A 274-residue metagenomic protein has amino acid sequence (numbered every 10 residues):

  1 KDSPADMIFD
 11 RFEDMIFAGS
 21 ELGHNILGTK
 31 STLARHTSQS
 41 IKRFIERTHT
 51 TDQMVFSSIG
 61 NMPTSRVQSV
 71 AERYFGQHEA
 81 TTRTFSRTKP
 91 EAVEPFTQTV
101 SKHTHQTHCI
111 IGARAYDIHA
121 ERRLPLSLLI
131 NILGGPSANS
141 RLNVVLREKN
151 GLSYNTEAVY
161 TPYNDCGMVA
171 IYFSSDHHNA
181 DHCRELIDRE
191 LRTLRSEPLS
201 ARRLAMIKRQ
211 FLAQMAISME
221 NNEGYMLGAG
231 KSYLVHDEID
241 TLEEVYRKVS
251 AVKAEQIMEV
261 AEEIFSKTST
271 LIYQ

Functional and structural regions predicted by a protein language model:
K1-R83, K89, T99, C109 (+4 more regions): Charge-rich, well-structured scaffold segments of protease-associated domains
E94-H105, C109-A113, E121: Phosphate/diphosphate-binding glycine-rich loops and adjacent basic-rich segments that engage nucleotide
